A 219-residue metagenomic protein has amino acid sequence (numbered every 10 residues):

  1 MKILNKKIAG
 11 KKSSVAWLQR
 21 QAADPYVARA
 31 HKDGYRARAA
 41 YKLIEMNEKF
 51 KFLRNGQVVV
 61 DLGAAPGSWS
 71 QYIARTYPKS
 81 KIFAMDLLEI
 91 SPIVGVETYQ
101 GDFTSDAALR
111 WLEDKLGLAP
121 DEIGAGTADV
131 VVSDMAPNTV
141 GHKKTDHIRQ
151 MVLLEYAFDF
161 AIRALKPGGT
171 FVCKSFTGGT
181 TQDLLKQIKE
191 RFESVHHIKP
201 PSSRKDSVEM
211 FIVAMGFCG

Functional and structural regions predicted by a protein language model:
K2-Q57: Class I SAM-dependent methyltransferase Rossmann-like catalytic core, especially the SAM/SAH-binding loop
R54, Y77-P78, L165-K166: Helix-to-beta-strand junctions that scaffold the AdoMet/dcAdoMet cofactor pocket in Class I SAM-dependent enzymes
N55-A65: Conserved class I S-adenosyl-L-methionine
P66-P78: Conserved SAM-binding loop of SAM-dependent methyltransferases across substrates and taxa, primarily the Class I
L87-V140: S-adenosyl-L-methionine
M151-P167: A short glycine-rich, Lys/Arg-flanked "PGG" loop and its adjoining helix->strand segment in the class I
G168-S175: Conserved beta-strand signature within the Rossmann-like core of class I S-adenosyl-L-methionine
S175-G219: Class I S-adenosyl-L-methionine
